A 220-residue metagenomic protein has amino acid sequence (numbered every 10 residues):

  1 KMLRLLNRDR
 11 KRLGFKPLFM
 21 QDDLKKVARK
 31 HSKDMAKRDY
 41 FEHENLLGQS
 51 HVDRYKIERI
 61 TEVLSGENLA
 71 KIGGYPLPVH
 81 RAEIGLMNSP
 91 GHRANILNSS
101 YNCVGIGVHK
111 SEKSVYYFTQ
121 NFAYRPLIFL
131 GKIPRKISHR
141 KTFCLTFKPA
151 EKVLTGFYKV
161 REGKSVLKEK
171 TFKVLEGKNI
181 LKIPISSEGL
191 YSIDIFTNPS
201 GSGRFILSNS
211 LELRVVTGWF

Functional and structural regions predicted by a protein language model:
K1-K56, R93-A94, S99-V104, S111-K113: Short, well-ordered surface patches within globular domains
H51-R125, S165, I180-S200: A well-ordered secondary-structure block
N121-K141: Short, compositionally biased P/S/T/A/G/V-rich stretches that sit at domain boundaries
H139-K152, Y158: Aromatic/hydrophobic beta-strand junction motif of beta-rich domains
A150-L154, E188-L190, P199-S202, I206: Eukaryotic low-complexity, intrinsically disordered acidic/proline-rich regions prevalent in transcription/chromatin
V160-E162: Conserved aromatic beta-strand anchor motif in extracellular beta-sandwich/beta-rich domains
V166-G177: Solvent-exposed serine/threonine-rich low-complexity stretches and specific carbohydrate-binding patches
P199-F220: Short beta-strand elements
